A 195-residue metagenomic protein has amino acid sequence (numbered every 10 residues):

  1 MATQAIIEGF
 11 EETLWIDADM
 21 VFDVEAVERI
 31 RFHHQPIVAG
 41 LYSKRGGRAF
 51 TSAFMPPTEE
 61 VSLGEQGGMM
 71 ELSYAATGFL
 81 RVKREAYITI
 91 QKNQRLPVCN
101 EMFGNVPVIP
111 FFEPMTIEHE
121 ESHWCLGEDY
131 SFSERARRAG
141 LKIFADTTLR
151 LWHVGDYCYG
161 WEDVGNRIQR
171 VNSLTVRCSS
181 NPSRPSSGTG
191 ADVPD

Functional and structural regions predicted by a protein language model:
M1-I7, E134: Short, conserved alpha-helix that lines the donor NDP-sugar binding/gating region of sugar-transfer enzymes
A2, D23-M115: Conserved catalytic core of nucleotide-sugar-dependent glycosyltransferases
E8-G9, H33: Active-site charged/polar residues at nucleotide-handling catalytic sites that mediate phosphoryl, nucleotidyl
G9-V21: Short beta-strand-to-loop acidic/aromatic patch adjacent to the donor-nucleotide binding site
E12, P36-I37, I143: Short, Asp-centered acidic motifs that coordinate Mg2+ and/or phosphate in catalytic or ligand-binding sites
D19, E28-R31, Q169-V176: Polar low-complexity intrinsically disordered regions
D19, K44, R150-L151: Conserved beta-strand edge residues that scaffold enzyme active sites
Q94-D195: C-terminal catalytic/acceptor-binding lobe
